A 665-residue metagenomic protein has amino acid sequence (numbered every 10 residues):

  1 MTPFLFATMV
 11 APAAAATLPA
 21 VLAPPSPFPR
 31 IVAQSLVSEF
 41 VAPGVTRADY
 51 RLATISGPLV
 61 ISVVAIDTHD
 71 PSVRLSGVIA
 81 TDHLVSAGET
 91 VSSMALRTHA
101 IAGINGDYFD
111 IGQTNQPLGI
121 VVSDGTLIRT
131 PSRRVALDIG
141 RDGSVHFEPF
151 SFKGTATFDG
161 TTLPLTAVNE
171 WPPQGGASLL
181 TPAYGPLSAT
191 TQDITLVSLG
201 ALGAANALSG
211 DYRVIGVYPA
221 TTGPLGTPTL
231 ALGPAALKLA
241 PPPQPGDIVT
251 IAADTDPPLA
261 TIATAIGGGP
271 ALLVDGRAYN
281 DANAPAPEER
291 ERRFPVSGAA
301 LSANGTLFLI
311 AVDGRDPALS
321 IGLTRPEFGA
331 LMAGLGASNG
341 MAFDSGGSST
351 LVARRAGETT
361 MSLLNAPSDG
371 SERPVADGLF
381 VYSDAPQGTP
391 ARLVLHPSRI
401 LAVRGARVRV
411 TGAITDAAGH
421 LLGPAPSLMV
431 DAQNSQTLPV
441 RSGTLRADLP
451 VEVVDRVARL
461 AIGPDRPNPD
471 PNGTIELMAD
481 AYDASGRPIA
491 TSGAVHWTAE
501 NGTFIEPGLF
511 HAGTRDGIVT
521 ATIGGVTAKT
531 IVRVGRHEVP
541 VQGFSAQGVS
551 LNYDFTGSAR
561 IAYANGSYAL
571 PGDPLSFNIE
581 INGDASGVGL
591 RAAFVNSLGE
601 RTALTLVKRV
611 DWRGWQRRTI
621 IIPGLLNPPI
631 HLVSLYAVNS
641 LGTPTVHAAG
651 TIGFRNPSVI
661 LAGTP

Functional and structural regions predicted by a protein language model:
A16-H496, E500-E538: Gly/Ser/Thr/Pro-rich low-complexity, intrinsically disordered segments
G535-G548, P665: Extracellular carbohydrate-recognition regions
A546-R560: Short carbohydrate-recognition loop motifs
N565-F577, D584, R609-W612: Extracellular/lumenal carbohydrate-interaction signature centered on repeated Trp-anchored short motifs
E580-S586, P623: Solvent-exposed strand-to-loop "edge" motifs in beta-rich extracellular domains
S586-V595: Beta-strand acidic-aromatic groove motif in beta-rich domains, primarily in extracellular
G599-H631: Extracellular carbohydrate recognition and processing domains and analogous Trp-centered ligand-binding platforms
G642-I660: Extracellular carbohydrate recognition
